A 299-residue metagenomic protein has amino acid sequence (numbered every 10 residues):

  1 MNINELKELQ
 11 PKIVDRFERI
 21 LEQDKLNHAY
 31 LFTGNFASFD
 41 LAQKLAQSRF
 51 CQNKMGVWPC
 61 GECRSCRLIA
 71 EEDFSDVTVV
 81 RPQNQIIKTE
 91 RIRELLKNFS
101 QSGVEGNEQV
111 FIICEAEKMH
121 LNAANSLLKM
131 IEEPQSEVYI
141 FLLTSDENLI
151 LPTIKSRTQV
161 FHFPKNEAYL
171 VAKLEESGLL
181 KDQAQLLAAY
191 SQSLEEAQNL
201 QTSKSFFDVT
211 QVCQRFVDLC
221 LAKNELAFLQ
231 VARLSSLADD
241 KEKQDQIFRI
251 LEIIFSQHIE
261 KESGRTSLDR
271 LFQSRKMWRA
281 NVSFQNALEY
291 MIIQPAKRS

Functional and structural regions predicted by a protein language model:
M1-C51, G56, S65-L68, S136-Y139 (+2 more regions): Charged, glycine-rich active-site and insertion segments that engage polyanionic ligands
D15-L21, T89-V110, K118, N122-K129: Conserved alpha-helical scaffold flanking the Walker A/P-loop in AAA+ ATPase domains
K25-L26, A70-F74, V104-N107, P134-E137: Short loop/turn elements that form and flank the Walker-type P-loop nucleotide-binding site in RecA-like NTPase cores
F32, I113-C114, L127-L128, T144: Hydrophobic residues in beta-strands of the RecA-like P-loop NTPase core, especially within AAA+ ATPase
C51, Q101, E132-E133: Conserved amphipathic alpha-helical interaction elements at protein-protein interfaces in regulatory, energy-coupling
P59-K88: AAA+/P-loop NTPase substrate/partner-engagement loops
E115-M119, E147: Conserved Walker B
N125-L142: Conserved catalytic/switch belt of AAA+ P-loop NTPases
